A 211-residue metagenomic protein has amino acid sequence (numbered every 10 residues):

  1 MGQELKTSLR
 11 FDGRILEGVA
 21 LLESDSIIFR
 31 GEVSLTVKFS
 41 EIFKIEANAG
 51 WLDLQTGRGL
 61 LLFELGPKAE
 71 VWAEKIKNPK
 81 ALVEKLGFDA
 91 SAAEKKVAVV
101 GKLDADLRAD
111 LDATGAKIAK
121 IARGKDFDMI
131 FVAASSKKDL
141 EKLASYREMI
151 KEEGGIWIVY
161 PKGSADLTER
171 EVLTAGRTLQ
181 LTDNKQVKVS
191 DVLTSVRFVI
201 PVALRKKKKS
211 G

Functional and structural regions predicted by a protein language model:
M1-L21: Anionic N-terminal interaction surfaces
I27-F29, L35-G50: Phosphoinositide-dependent membrane-docking surfaces
G57-A73: Canonical phosphoinositide-binding patch of PH/PH-like domains
K85-A105: Conserved class I S-adenosyl-L-methionine
K117-F127: Short acidic low-complexity segments
I150-E152: Helix-to-beta-strand junctions that scaffold the AdoMet/dcAdoMet cofactor pocket in Class I SAM-dependent enzymes
G154-R197, V202: C-terminal substrate-binding/active-site "lid" region of AdoMet-derived donor-dependent transferases
V202-G211: Flexible, glycine-/basic-rich loop-and-beta segments that form/coincide with the SAM-dependent methyltransferase
